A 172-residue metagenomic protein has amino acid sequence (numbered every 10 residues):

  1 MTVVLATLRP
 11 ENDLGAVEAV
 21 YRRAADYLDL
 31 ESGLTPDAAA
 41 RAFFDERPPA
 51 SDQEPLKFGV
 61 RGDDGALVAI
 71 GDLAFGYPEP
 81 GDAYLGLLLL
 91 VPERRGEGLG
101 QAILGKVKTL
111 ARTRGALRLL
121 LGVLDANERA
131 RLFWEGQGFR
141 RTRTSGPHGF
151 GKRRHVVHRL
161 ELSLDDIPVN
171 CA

Functional and structural regions predicted by a protein language model:
V3-R95, Q101-K106, L110, R114 (+2 more regions): Acetyl-CoA-dependent GNAT
A39, R112, R129, R141 (+1 more regions): Short secondary-structure boundary/hinge segments and terminal tails
P55, H155-R159: Short hydrophobic/aromatic beta-strand or adjacent loop that forms the aromatic wall/cage of a ligand/substrate-binding
E79-D82, K152-V156: A generic structural micro-feature
L121-R131, P147-R153: Conserved beta-strand-loop-alpha-helix junction that forms the acyl-donor binding cleft
E135-T144: Conserved acetyl-CoA-binding loop of GNAT-fold acetyltransferases
